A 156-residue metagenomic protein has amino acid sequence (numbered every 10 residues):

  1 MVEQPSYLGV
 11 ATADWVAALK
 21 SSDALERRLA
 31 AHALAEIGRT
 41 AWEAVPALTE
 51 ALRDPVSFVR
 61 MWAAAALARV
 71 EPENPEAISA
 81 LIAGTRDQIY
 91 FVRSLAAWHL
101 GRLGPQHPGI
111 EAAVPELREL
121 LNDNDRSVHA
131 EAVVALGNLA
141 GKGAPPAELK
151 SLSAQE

Functional and structural regions predicted by a protein language model:
M1-L8, L25-T40, E50, F58-E73 (+2 more regions): Structural detector for internal amphipathic alpha-helices that build alpha-solenoid repeat scaffolds
S6-A18, R39-R53, E73-T85, H107-L121 (+1 more regions): Amphipathic alpha-helical scaffolding segments comprising HEAT/armadillo-like alpha-solenoid repeats
W15, S21, M61, S94 (+1 more regions): Residue-level signal for functionally critical sites in structured catalytic/ligand-binding pockets
